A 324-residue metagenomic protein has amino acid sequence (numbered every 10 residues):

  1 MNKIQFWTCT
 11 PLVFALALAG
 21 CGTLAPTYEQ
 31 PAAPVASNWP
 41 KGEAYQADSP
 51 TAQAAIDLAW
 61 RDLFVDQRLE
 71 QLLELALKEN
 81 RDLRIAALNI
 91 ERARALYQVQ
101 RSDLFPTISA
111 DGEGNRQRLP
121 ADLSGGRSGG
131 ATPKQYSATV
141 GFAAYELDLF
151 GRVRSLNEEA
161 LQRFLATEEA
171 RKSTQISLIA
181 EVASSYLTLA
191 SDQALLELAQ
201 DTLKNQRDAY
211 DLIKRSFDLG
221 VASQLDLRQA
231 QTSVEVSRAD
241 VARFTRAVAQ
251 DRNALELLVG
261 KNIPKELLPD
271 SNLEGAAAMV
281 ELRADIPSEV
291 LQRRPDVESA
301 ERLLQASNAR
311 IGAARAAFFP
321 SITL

Functional and structural regions predicted by a protein language model:
K3-C9, L16-K78, N157, L161 (+1 more regions): Terminal intrinsically disordered/low-complexity segments used for targeting and assembly
A17, A143, S185: Conserved Rossmann-like nucleotide-binding pocket used by diverse enzymes that bind dinucleotide cofactors
T27, N38, L58-A59, V65-L75 (+5 more regions): Small/polar-residue-enriched beta-strand and adjacent coil segments characteristic of outer-membrane beta-barrel
Q53-A59, R127-G130, A194-A199: A ubiquitous short alpha-helical element
R92-L96, V234-S237, S307: A short structural micro-motif
V153, E169-I286: Periplasmic alpha-helical coiled-coil/stalk elements that build and connect Gram-negative outer-membrane
